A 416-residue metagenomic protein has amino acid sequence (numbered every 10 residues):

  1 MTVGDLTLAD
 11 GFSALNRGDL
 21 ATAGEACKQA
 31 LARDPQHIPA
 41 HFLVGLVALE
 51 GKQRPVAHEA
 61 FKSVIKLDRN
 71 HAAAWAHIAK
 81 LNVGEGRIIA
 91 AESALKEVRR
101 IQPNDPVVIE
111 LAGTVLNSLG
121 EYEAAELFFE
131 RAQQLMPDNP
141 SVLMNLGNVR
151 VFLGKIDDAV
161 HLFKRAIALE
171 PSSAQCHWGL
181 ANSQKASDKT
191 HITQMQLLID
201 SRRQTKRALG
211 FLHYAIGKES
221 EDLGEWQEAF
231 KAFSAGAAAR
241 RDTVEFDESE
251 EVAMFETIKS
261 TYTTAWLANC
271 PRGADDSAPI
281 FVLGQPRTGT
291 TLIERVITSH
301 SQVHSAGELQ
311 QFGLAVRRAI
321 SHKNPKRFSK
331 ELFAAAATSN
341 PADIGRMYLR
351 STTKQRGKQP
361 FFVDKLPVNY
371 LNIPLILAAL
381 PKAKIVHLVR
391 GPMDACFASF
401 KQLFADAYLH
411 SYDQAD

Functional and structural regions predicted by a protein language model:
V3-R33, L43-L46, E50, K80 (+2 more regions): Alpha-helical segment of the N-proximal tetratricopeptide repeat
G4-D5, I38-P39, A72-A73, D105-V107 (+4 more regions): Helix-start (N-cap) detector for alpha-helical repeat units in TPR-like alpha-solenoids, especially tetratricopeptide
N16-A26, E50-S63, A73, G84-E97 (+3 more regions): Structural signature of tandem alpha-helical TPR/SEL1-like repeats, specifically the intra-repeat loop/turn
R33, L67, I101, L135 (+3 more regions): Structural marker of alpha-solenoid helical repeat scaffolds
L153, R165-I167, A306, Q311-T338 (+1 more regions): PAPS-dependent sulfotransferase catalytic domain
E225-Q227, K231-I344: PAPS-dependent sulfotransferase catalytic core
